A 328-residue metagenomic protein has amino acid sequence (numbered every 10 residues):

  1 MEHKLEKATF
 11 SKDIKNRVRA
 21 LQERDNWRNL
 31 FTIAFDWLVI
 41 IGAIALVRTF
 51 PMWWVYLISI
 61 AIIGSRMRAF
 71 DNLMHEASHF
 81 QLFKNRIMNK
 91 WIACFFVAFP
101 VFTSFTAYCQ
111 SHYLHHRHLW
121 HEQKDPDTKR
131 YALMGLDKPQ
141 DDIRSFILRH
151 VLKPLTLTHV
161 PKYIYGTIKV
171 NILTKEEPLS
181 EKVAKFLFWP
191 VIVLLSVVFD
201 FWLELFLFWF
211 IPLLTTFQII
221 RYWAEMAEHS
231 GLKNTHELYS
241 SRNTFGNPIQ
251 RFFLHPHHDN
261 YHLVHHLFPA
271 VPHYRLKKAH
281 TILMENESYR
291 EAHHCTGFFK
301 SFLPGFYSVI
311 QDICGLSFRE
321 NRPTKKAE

Functional and structural regions predicted by a protein language model:
M1-I63, A98-L207, H273-E328: Non-catalytic, topology-defining segments of multipass membrane proteins
A43, S78, L82-F83, H236 (+1 more regions): Active-site-flanking alpha-helical
T49-L73, F95-F105, L214-Q218, G246-P256: Membrane-embedded alpha-helical segments that form the functional core of polytopic membrane enzymes, especially those
I62-M74, T106, P154-Y163, W209-E237: Transmembrane alpha-helical segments that form the membrane-embedded catalytic/substrate-channel core of multi-pass
F70-H79, Y108-W120, A224-G231, H255-V271: Histidine-centered catalytic micro-motifs
L73-I92, K124-K129: Aspartate-rich (DDxxD/NDxxD/DxxxD) Mg2+/diphosphate-binding motifs and their adjoining helix-loop segments
V170-M226, L232, L238, P248-Y261: C-terminal membrane-associated helical module and adjoining short loops/tails
